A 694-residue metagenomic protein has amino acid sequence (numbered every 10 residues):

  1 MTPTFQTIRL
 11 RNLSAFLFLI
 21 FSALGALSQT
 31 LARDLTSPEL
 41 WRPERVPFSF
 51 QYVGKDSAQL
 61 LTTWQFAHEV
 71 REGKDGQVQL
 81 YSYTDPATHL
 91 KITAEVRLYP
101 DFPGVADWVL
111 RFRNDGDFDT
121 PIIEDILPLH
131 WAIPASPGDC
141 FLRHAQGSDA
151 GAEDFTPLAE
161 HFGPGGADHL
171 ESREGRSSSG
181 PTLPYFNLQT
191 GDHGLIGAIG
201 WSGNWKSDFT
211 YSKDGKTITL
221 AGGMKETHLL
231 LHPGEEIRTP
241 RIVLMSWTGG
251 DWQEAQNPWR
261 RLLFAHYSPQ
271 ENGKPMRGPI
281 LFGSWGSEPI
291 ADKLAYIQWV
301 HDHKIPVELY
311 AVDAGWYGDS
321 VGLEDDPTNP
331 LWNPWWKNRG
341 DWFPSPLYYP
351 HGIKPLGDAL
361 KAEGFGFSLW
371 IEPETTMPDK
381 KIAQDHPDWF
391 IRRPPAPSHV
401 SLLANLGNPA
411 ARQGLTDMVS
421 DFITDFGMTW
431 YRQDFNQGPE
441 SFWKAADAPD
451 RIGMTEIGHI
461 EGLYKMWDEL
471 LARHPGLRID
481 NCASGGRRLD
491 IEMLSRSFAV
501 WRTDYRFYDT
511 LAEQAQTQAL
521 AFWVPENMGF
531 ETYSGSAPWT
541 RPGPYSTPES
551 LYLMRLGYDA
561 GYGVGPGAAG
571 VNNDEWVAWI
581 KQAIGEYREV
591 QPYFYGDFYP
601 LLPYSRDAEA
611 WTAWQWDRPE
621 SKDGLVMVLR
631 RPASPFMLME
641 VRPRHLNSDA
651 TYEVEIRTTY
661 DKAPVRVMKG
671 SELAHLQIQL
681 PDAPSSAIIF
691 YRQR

Functional and structural regions predicted by a protein language model:
T2-L17: Bacterial N-terminal signal peptides that target proteins for export
S14-A26: Bacterial N-terminal signal peptides
T30-Y211, K216, K225-T227, T651-K662: Polysaccharide-binding surfaces and accessory modules of carbohydrate-active proteins
V46-F48, Y52-L60, T239, L463-P664 (+2 more regions): Active-site-proximal substrate-binding groove within the catalytic cores of carbohydrate-active enzymes
L110, G234, Y310, L360 (+4 more regions): Conserved, mostly hydrophobic/aromatic
L229-T248, P684-Y691: Short Pro-Gly-centered flexible turn/kink motifs
P275-S420, W430: Aromatic-lined carbohydrate-binding/catalytic grooves of carbohydrate-active enzymes
R666-R694: C-terminal beta-strand-rich structural cap/linker in extracellular carbohydrate-active enzymes
